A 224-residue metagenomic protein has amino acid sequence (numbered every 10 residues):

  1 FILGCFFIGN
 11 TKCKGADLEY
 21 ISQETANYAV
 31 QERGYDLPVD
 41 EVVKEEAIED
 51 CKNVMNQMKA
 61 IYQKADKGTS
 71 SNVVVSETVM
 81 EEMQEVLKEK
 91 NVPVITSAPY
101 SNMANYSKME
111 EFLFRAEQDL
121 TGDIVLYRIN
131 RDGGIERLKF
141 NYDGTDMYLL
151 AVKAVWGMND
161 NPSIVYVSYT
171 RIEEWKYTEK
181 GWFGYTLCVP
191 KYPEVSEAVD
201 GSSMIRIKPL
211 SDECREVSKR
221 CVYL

Functional and structural regions predicted by a protein language model:
F1-L3: Sec-dependent N-terminal signal peptides
C5-S22: Sec-dependent signal peptide cleavage junction
D17-E46, D50-N53, K59-K64, G134-L224: Polybasic, proline/glycine-rich intrinsically disordered low-complexity segments
D17-N130, I135, L224: N-terminal export/targeting and maturation segments
